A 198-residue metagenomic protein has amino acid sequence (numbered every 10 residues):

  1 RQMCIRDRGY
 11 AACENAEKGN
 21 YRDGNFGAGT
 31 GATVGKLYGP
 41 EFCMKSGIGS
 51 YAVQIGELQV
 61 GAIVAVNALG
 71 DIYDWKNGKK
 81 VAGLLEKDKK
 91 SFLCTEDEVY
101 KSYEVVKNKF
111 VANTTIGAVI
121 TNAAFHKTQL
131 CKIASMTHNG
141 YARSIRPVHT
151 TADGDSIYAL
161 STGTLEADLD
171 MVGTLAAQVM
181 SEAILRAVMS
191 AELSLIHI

Functional and structural regions predicted by a protein language model:
R1-I5, I198: Short, small-residue-biased leader/transition segments that mark boundaries at the very start of proteins
R8-N20, I133, S144, A176-A183 (+1 more regions): Stable alpha-helical structural segments in soluble proteins, enriched in small hydrophobic residues
R8-W75: Phosphate/diphosphate-binding glycine-rich loops and adjacent basic-rich segments that engage nucleotide
N20-F26, V106, R143-S156, A191-L195: Flexible, glycine/charged-enriched surface loops at secondary-structure junctions
M44-I55, Q59, D97-K107, A142-I145: Glycine-rich, charged/polar anion/phosphate-binding loops that engage phosphate groups from diverse ligands
I63-N113, G117-F125, E166: Glycine- and Gly-Pro-enriched alpha-helical subdomains that act as flexible, kink-prone "lid/hinge" or packing modules
Y103-V111, G117-A152, L165-T174: Hydrophobic alpha-helical bundle architecture
H149-T150, D155-L195: Internal helix-turn-beta structural module
